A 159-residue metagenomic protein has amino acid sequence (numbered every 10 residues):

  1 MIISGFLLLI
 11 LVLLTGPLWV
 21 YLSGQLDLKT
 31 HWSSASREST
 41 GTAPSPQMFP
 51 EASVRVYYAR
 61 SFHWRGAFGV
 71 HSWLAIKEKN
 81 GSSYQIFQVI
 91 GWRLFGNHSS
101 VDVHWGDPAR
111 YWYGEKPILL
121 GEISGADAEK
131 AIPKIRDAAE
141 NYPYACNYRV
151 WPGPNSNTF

Functional and structural regions predicted by a protein language model:
M1-G5, W73, F159: Short intrinsically disordered, low-complexity coil segments enriched in acidic
I3, S61, Y148-P152: Conserved aromatic-histidine-acidic binding/catalytic patches
I3-S23: Hydrophobic membrane-insertion alpha-helices, especially the h-region of bacterial N-terminal signal peptides
T15-L18, V54-V56, I86, I135 (+1 more regions): Generic structural hydrophobic/aromatic packing signal, biased to beta-strands
P17, N80-S83, D107, A138 (+1 more regions): A general marker of short, structured functional hotspots
S23-I123: Glycine-rich catalytic cores of cysteine/serine-nucleophile enzymes that process amide/ester linkages in cell-envelope
R110-F159: Active-site nucleophile-His-acid catalytic modules used for acyl/amide transfer and hydrolysis across diverse enzymes
